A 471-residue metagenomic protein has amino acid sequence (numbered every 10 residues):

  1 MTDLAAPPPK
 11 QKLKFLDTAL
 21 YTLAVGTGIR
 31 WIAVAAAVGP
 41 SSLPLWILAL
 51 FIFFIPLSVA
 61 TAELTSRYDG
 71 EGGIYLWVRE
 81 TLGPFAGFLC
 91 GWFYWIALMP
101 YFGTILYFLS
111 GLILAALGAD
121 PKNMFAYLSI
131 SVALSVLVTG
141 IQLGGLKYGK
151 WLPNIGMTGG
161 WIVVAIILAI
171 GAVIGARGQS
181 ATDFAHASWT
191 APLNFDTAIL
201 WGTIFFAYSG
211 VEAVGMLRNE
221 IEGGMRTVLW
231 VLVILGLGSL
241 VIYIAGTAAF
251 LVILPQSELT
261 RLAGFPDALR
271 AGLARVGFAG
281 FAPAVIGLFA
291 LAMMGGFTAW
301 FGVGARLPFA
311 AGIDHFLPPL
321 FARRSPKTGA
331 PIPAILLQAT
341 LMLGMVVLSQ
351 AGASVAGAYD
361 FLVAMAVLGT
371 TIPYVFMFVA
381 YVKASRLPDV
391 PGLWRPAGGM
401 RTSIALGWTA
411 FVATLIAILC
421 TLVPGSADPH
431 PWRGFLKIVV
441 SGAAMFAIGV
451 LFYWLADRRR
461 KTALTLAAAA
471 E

Functional and structural regions predicted by a protein language model:
M1-T61, Y68-E71, F184-S188, A397 (+2 more regions): Membrane-interface "cap" regions at the ends of multi-pass membrane proteins
T2-P8, L76-R79, L106-I130, V163 (+4 more regions): Helix-loop-helix connectors at the membrane interface of multi-pass transporters/channels
V34-P44, A115-Y127, L146-M157, A284 (+3 more regions): Transmembrane helix-loop boundary segments of multi-pass membrane transporters
A36-A37, I55-S135, T139-L143, A290-A310 (+1 more regions): Hydrophobic transmembrane alpha-helices that form the core helical bundles of multi-pass secondary transporters
L43-P44, K122-A126, N154-I286: Helix-loop-helix junctions that connect adjacent transmembrane segments in multi-pass membrane transporters
L76-W77, G83, L114-D120, V231-T298 (+1 more regions): TM-loop-TM module centered on a large, flexible mid-protein loop between adjacent transmembrane helices in multi-pass
Y127-G178, S209, V231-L237, V363 (+4 more regions): Membrane-interface loop-to-helix entry segments
L152, F321-T328, T371-S426, R433-I438: C-terminal membrane-solvent junction of multi-pass transporters and transport-like membrane proteins
